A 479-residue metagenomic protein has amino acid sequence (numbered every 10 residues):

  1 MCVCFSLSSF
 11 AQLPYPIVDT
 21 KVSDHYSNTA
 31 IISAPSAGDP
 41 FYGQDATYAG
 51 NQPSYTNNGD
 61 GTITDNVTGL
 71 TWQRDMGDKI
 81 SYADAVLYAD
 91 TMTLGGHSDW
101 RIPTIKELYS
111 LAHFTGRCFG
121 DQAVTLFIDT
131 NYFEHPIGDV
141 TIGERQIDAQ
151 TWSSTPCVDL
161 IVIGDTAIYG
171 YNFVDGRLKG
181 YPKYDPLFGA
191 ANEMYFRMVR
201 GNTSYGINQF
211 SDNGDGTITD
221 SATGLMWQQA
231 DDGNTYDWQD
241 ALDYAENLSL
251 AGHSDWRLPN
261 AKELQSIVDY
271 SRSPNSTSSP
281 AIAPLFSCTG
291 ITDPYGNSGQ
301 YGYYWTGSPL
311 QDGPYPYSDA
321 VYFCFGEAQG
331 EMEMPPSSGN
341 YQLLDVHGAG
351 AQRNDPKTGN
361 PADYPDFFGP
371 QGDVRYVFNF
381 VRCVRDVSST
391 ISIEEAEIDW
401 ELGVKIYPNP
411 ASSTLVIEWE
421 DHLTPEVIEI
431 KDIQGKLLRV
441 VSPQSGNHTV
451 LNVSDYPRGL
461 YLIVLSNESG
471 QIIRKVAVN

Functional and structural regions predicted by a protein language model:
M1-F5: Sec-dependent N-terminal signal peptides
S6, M92-G95, E468-S469: A general, composition-driven signal for non-globular sequence regions
S6, S204-I207, S389, P443 (+1 more regions): Enrichment for repetitive, rod-forming helical segments
L7-A11: Sec/Tat signal peptide C-region and signal peptidase I cleavage site
Q12-R101, I105-W256, K262-I391: Glycine-aromatic-enriched surface loops/turns that form tight recognition elements
I393-E395: Short, hydrophobic secondary-structure boundary micro-motifs
E397-Y407, A411-N479: C-terminal outer-membrane/trafficking sorting elements
